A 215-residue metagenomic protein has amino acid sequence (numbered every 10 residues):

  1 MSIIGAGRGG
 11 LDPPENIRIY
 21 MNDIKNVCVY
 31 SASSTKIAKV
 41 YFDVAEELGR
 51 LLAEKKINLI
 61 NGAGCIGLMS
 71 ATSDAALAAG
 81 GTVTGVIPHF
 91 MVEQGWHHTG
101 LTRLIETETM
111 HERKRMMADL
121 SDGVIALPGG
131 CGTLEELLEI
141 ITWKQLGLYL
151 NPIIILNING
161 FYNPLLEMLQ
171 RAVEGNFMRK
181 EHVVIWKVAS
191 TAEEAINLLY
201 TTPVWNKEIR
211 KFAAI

Functional and structural regions predicted by a protein language model:
G5-A6, I19: Serine/threonine-rich, low-complexity intrinsically disordered segments
R8-G10, I140: Intrinsic, low-complexity polybasic segments
D12-N16: Intrinsically disordered, low-complexity polyampholyte segments enriched for Lys and acidic residues
I17-L120, I158-E193, V204-I215: A cross-family phosphate/adenosyl-ligand binding-site feature
E112-G147, I154, N206-K211: Active-site/ligand-binding-proximal alpha/beta "capping" segment
L199: Hydrophobic "lid"/C-terminal helical patch of Rossmann-like NAD(P)-dependent dehydrogenase/epimerase domains
